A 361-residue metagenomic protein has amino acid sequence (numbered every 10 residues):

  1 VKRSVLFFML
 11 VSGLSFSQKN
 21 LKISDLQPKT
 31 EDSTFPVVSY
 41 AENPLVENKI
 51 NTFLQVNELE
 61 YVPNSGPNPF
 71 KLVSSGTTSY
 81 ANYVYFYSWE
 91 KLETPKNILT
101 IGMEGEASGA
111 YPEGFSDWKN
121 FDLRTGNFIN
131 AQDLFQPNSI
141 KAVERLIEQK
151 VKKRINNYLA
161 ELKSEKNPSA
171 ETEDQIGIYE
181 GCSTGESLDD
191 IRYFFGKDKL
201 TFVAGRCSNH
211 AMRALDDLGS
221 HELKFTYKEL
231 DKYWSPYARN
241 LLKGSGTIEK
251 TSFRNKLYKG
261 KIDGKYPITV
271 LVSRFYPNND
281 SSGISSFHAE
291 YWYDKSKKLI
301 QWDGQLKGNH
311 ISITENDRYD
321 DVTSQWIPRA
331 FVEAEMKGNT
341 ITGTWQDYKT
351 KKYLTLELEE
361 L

Functional and structural regions predicted by a protein language model:
K2-F8: Sec-dependent signal peptide recognition, specifically the positively charged N-region followed immediately by
F8-S17: Hydrophobic h-region of N-terminal signal peptides that target proteins for export in Gram-negative bacteria
Q18-T340, T344-L361: Compositionally biased intrinsically disordered regions enriched in Thr/Gly
